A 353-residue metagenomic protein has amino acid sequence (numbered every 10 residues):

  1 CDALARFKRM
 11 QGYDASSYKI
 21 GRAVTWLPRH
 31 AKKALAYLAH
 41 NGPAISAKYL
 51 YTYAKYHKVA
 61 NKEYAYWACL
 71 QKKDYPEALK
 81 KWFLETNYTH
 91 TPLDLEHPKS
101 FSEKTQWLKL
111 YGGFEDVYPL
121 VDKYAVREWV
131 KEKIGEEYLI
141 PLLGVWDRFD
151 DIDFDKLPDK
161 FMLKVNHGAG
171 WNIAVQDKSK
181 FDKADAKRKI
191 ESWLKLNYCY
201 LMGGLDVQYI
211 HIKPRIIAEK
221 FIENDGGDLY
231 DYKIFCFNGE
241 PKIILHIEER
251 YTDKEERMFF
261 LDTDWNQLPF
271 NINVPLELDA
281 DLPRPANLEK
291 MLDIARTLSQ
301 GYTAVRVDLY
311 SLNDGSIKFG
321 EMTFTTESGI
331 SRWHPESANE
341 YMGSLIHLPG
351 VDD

Functional and structural regions predicted by a protein language model:
C1-Y111: Membrane-proximal basic amphipathic "stem/tether" segments
L93-K180, K189-V207: A conserved helix-loop-beta module that forms one wall/lid of the active-site cleft in ATP-utilizing catalytic domains
R127, D150-D153, A169-A174, G226-D228 (+4 more regions): Short catalytic/ligand-binding loop motif for oxyanion handling, primarily in non-cytosolic enzymes, centered on
W146, H167, K220-I222, C236-N238 (+2 more regions): Short, flexible loop/turn elements at secondary-structure junctions
L157, F181-N273: Phosphate-binding site of ATP-dependent enzymes
L163, V307, G320: Active-site flanking residues adjacent to catalytic metal/cofactor-binding acidic residues
Y209-R215, M258-I317: A long amphipathic alpha-helix within ATP-dependent nucleotide-binding catalytic cores
S311, S316-D353: C-terminal active-site "lid" helix and adjoining low-complexity regulatory extension at the edge of ATP-using catalytic
